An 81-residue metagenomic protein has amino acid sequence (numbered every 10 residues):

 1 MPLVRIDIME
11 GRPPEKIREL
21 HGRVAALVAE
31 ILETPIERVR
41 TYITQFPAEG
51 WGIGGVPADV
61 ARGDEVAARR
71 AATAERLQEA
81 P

Functional and structural regions predicted by a protein language model:
M1-P81: A domain-level signal for the structural core that forms small-molecule/cofactor-binding pockets and catalytic centers
